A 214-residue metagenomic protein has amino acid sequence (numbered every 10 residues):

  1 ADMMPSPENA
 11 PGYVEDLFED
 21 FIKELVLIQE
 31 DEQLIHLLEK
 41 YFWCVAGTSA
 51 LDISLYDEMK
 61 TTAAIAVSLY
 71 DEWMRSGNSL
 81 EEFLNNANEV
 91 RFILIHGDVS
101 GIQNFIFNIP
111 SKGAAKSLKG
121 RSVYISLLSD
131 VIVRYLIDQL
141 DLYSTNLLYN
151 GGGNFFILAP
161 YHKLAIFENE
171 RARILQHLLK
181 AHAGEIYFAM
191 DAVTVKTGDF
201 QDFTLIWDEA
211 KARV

Functional and structural regions predicted by a protein language model:
A1-V214: Regulatory and interdomain segments flanking nucleotide-handling catalytic cores in signaling/defense enzymes
